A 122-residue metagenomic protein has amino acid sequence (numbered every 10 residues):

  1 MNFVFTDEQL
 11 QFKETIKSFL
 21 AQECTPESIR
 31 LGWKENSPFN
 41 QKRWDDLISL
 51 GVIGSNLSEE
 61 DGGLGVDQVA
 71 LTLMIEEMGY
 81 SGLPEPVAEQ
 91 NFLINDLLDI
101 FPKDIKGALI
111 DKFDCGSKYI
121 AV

Functional and structural regions predicted by a protein language model:
M1, A21, E35: Catalytic cores of phosphodiester-bond-cleaving enzymes
M1-E8: Intrinsic disorder at enzyme termini
Q9, L20, M74: Residue-level signal for inorganic ion chemistry
C24-V122: Glycine-rich flavin
